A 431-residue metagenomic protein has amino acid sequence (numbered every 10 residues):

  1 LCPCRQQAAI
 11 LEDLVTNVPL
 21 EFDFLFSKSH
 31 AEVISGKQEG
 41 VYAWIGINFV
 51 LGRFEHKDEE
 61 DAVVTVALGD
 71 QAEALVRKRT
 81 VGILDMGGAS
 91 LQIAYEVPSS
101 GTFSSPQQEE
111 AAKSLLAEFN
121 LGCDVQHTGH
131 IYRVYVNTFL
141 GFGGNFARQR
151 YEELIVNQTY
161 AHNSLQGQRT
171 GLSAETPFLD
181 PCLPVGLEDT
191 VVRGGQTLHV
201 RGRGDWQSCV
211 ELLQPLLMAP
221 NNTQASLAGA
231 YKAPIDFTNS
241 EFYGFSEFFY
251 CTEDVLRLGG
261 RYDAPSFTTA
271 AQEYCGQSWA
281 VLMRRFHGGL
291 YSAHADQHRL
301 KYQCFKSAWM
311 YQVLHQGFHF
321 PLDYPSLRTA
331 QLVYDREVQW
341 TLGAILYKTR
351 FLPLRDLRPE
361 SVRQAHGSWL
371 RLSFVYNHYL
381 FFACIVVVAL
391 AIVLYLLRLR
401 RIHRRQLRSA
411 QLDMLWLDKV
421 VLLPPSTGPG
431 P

Functional and structural regions predicted by a protein language model:
C2-V81, L91-P431: Helical "lid/coupling" subdomains associated with nucleotide-phosphate turnover
I83-D85: Short hydrophobic beta-strand that contains or immediately precedes a catalytic carboxylate
G88: Flexible, low-complexity interdomain linkers flanking nucleic-acid-processing modules
